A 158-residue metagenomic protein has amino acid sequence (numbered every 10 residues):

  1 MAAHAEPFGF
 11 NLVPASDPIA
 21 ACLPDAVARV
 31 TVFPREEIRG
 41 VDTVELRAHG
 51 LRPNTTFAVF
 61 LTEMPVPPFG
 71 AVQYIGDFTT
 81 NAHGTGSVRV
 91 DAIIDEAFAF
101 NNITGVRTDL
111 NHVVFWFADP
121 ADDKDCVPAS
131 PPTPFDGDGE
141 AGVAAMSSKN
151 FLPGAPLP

Functional and structural regions predicted by a protein language model:
A3-P158: N-terminal leader/targeting pre-sequences
